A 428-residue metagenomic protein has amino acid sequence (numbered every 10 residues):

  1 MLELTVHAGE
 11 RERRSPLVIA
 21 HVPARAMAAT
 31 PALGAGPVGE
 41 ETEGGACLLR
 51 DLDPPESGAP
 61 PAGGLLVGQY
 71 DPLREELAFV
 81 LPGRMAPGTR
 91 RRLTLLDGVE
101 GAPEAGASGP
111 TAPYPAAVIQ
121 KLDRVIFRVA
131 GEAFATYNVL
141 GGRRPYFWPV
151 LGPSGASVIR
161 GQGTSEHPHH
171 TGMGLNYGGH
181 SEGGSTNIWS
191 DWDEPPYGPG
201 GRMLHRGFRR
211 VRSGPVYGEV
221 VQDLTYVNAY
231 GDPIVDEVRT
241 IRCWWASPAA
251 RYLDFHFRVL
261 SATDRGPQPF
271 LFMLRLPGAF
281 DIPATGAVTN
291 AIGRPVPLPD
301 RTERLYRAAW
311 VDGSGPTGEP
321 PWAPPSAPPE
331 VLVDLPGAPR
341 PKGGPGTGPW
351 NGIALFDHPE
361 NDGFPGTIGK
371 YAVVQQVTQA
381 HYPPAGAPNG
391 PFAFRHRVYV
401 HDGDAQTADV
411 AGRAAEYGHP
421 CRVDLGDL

Functional and structural regions predicted by a protein language model:
M1-P113, L122, Y137, G141-P215 (+1 more regions): Alpha-mannosidase-like glycoside hydrolase catalytic domains involved in N-glycan trimming, generalizing to other
L4-V6, F127-G131, L253-S261: Short, well-ordered beta-strand segments enriched in hydrophobic/aromatic residues
R25-M27, E132, L260-D264: Short solvent-exposed strand-capping/beta-turn motif centered on an Asx-Ser/Thr pair
Y70-M85, P349-L428: Beta-strand-rich recognition/accessory modules
R90-G101, G131, Q222-L224, R239 (+1 more regions): Short, hydrophobic/aromatic-enriched beta-strand segments in well-ordered soluble domains
V118-Q120, V211-S213, V220-F270: Acidic, contiguous internal or C-terminal segments within carbohydrate-active enzymes that form a structured patch used
Y137-G152, A246-A291: Acidic (Asp/Glu-rich), glycine- and aromatic
R265-G266, F270-N361: Active-site/ligand-binding surface loops and adjacent short beta/alpha elements that line catalytic pockets across
